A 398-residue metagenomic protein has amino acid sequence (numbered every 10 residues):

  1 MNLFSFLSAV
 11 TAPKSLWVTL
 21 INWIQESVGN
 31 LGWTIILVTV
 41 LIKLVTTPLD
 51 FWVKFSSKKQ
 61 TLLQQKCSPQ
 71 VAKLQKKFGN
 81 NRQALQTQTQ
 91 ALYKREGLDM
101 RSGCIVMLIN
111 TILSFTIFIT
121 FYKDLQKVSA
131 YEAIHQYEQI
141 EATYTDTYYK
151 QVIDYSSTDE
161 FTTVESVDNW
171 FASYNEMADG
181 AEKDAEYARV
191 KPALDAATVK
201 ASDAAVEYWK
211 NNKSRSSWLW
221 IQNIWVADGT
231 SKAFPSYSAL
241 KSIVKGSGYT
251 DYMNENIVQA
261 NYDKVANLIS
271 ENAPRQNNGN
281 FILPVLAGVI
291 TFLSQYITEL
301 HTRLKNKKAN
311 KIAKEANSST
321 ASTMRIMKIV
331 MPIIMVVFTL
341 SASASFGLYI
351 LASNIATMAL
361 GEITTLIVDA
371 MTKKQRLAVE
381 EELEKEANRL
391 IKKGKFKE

Functional and structural regions predicted by a protein language model:
M1-E26: Short, strongly hydrophobic alpha-helical membrane anchors
F4, S8-A12, T372-E398: Eukaryotic organellar inner-membrane topogenic segments
T19-Q25, S114-Q139, K232, F292-Y296 (+1 more regions): Juxtamembrane "helix exit" motif at the C-terminal ends of alpha-helical transmembrane segments in multi-pass membrane
L44-S114, F292-I334, I355, E362-T365 (+1 more regions): Membrane-interface amphipathic helices and adjacent TM-edge segments
S56, S102-I105, V128, A344-A352: Hydrophobic alpha-helical membrane segments of integral membrane proteins
F115, I119, Y149, N211-E380: Hydrophobic alpha-helical transmembrane segments and adjacent short intramembrane/lumenal linkers of inner/organellar
L125-N277: Low-complexity, proline/glycine-enriched hydrophobic segments characteristic of transmembrane helices
